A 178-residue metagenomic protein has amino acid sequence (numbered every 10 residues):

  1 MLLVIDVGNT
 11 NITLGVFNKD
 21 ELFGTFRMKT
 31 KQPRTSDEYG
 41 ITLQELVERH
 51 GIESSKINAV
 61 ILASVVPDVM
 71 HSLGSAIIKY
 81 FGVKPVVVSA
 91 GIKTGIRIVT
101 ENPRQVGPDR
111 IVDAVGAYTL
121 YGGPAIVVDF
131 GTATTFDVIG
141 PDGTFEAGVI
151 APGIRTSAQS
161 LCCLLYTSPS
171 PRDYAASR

Functional and structural regions predicted by a protein language model:
L2-D6, I61, A125-D129: Short glycine-aspartate micro-motif
L2-T42, G143-L165: Short glycine-rich, Thr/Ser-proximal phosphate-binding strand/loop in the N-terminal lobe of ATP-dependent enzymes
R34, V60-M70: Glycine-rich phosphate-binding loops at beta-strand->alpha-helix junctions
L43-N58: Phosphate/pyrophosphate-binding loops at sites that engage ATP/ADP/AMP, CoA/4′-phosphopantetheine, polyphosphate
L46, H50, Y80, L164: Change "in soluble alpha/beta enzymes" to "in soluble alpha/beta proteins
P67-K79: N-terminal/domain-start alpha-helical segments
S75, V83-V87, I92, I96-L164: Phosphate-binding/catalytic loop of phosphoryl-transfer enzymes
Y166-R178: Single conserved hydrophobic/aromatic residue that forms the stacking wall/gate of nucleotide- or nucleobase-binding
